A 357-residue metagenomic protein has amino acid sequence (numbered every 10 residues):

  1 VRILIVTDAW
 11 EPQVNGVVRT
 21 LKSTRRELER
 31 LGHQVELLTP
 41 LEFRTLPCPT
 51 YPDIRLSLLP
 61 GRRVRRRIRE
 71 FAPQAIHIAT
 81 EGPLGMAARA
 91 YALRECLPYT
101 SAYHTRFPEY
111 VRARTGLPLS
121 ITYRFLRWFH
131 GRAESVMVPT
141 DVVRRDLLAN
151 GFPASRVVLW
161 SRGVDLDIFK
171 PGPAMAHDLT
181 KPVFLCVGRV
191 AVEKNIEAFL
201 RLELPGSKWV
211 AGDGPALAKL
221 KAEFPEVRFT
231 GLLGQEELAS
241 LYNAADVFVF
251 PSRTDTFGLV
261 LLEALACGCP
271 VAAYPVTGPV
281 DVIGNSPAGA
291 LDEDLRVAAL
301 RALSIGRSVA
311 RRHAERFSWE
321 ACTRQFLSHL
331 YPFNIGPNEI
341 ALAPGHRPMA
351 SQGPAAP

Functional and structural regions predicted by a protein language model:
I68, H130, L233, S240-A245 (+1 more regions): Short alpha-helical donor nucleotide-sugar binding micro-motif in glycosyltransferases
V142, G163: Carbohydrate-associated surface elements
L148, R156, V164-P182: Acidic anion/phosphate-binding donor-loop and adjacent secondary structure in glycosyltransferase catalytic cores
M175-W209: Conserved donor-binding/catalytic core segment of Leloir-type glycosyltransferases
L217-E236: Nucleotide-activated donor-binding/catalytic signature segment of Leloir-type glycosyltransferases, i.e., the conserved
R253: Aromatic "clamp/platform" in nucleotide-sugar-dependent glycosyltransferases that forms part of the donor/acceptor
A266, P270-A273: Short hydrophobic beta-strand element within catalytic cores of glycosyltransferases and related nucleotide-activated
S304-I340: A charged, aromatic-enriched C-terminal amphipathic alpha-helix characteristic of glycosyltransferases across folds
